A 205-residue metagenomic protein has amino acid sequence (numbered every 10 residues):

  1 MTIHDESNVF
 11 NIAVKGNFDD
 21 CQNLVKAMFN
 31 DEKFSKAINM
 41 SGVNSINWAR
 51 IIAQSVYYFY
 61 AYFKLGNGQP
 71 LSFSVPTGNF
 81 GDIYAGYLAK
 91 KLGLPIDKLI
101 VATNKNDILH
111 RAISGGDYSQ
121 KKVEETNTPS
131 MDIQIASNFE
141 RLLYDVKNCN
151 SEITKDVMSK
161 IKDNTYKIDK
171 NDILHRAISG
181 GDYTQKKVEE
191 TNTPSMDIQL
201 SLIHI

Functional and structural regions predicted by a protein language model:
M1-G66, D117-Y166, H175-I178: Small/polar-residue-rich loop-to-helix segments that shape phosphate-bearing ligand pockets
N17, D31, N79-F80, N106 (+4 more regions): Alpha-helix initiation/capping motif
N39, Y57-Y58, Y62-P70, L88-P95 (+2 more regions): Non-catalytic interaction surface on structured domains
L71, V75-C149: A conserved active-site cap/scaffold subdomain adjacent to cofactor or substrate pockets
I108, T128-M131, I173, I178 (+1 more regions): Threonine-centered tandem repeat motifs in low-complexity domains
Q185-E190: Thr-biased low-complexity repeat/linker tracts and other Thr-enriched repetitive architectures
I203-I205: Conserved small/polar residues in nucleotide/adenosyl-binding loops
